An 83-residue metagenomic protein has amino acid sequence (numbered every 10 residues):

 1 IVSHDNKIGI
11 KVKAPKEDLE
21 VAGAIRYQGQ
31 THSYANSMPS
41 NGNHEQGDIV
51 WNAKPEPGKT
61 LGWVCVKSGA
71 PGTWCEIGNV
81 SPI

Functional and structural regions predicted by a protein language model:
H4-A22, R26-Q28: Short sequence segments immediately N-terminal to proteolytic processing junctions that release a mature
H4-N6, K16-E17, G69, T73-I83: Short, low-complexity N-terminal tether/leader segments at secretion or assembly junctions of large, surface-exposed
I8, T60-G62, G72: Hydrophobic residues embedded in beta-strands of well-ordered beta-sheets
E17-D18, D48-I49, G58-K67: Extracellular disulfide-bonded cysteine-rich modules/repeats
V21-P57, E76-I83: Extracellular/surface-exposed low-complexity repeats and stalk/linker segments enriched in Gly/Pro and small polar
